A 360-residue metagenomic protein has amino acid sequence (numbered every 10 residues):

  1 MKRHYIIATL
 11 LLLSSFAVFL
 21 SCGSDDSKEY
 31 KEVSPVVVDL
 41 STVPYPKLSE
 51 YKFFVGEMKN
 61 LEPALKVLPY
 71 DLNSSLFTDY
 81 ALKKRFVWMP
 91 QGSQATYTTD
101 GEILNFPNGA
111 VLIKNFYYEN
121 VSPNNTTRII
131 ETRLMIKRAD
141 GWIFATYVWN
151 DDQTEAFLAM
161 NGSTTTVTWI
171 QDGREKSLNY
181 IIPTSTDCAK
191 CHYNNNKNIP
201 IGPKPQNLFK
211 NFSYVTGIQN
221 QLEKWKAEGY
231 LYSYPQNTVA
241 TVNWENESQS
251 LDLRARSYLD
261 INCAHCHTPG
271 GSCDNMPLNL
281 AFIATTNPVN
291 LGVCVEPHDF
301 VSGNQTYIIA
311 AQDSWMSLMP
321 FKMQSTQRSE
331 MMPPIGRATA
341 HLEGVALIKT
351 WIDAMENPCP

Functional and structural regions predicted by a protein language model:
M1-T9: Bacterial N-terminal signal peptides that target proteins for export
H4, V33-V36, K59, L65 (+5 more regions): Generic, low-specificity signal for short hydrophobic/alpha-helical stretches with a mild N-terminal bias, encompassing
T9-F16: Gram-negative bacterial Sec-dependent N-terminal signal peptides
V18-S21: C-terminal motif of bacterial Sec signal peptides marking the signal peptidase cleavage site
G23-K31, V121-P360: Sequence context surrounding c-type heme c attachment/ligation sites in exported
Y30-D100, F106, Y117-E119, R128-A159: Conserved small-residue
